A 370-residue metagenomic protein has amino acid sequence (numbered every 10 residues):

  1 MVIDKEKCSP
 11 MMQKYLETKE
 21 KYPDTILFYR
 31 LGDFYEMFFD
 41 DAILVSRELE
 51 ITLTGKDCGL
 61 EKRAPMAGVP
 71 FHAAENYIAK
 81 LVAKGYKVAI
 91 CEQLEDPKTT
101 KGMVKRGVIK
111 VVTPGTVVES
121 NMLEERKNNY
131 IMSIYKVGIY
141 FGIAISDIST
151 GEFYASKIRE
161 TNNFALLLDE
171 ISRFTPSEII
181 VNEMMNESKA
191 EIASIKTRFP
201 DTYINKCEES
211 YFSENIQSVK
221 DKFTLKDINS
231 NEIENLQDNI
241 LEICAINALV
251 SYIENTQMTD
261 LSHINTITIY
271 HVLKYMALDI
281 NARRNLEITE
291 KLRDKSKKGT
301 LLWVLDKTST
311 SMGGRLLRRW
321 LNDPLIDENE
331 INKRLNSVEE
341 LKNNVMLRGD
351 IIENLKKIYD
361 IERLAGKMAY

Functional and structural regions predicted by a protein language model:
M1-E340, E353-K356, D360-G366: Charged catalytic and DNA/RNA-contacting regions of genome-maintenance and nucleic-acid-processing enzymes
N343-R348: Conserved interaction-surface patches within small, structured recognition/assembly domains
M368-Y370: C-terminal helical "lid" subdomain and adjoining coupling/linker elements of P-loop NTPases
